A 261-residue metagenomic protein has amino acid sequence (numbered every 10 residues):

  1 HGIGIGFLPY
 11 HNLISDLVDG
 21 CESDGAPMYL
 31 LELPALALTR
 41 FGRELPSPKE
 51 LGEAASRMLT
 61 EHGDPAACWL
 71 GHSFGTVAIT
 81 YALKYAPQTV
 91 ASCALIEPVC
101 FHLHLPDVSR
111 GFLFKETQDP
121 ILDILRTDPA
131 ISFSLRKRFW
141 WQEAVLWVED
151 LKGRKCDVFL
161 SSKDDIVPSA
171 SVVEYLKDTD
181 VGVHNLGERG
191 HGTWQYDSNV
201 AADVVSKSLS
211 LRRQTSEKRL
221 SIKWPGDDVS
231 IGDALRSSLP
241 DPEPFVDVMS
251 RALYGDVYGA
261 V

Functional and structural regions predicted by a protein language model:
H1-G25, L30-A37: Short, surface-exposed "cap/lid" segments of acyl-processing enzymes
L13, P168-D178, S198: Short alpha-helix in the alpha/beta-hydrolase fold that links the catalytic acid
L33, A94-H104: Active-site nucleophile loop of the alpha/beta-hydrolase fold
T39-G42, H102, R189-D203, S210 (+1 more regions): Catalytic histidine-centered segment of alpha/beta-hydrolase-like enzymes
K49-A67: Conserved acidic catalytic loop of the alpha/beta-hydrolase fold
L70-I79: Gly/Ala-rich beta-loop-alpha elbow adjacent to hydrolase catalytic centers
K152, D157-L160, D164: Short beta-strand/loop motif that positions the catalytic acidic residue of the alpha/beta-hydrolase fold
S162-V167, G190-T193: Acidic catalytic loop of the alpha/beta-hydrolase fold
